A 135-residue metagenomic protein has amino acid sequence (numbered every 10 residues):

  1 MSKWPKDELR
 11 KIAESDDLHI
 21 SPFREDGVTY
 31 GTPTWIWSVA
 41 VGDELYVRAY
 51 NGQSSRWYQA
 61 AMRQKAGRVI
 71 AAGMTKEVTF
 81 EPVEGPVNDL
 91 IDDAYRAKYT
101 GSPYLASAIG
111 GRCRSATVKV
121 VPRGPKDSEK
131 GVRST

Functional and structural regions predicted by a protein language model:
M1-H19, S128-T135: Extreme N-terminal tail/first-helix region
W4, W35-W37, W57: Tryptophan-centered motif/residue detector
D7, P22-V28, P103-A108: Short helix-to-loop capping/linker segments positioned immediately adjacent to catalytic or ligand/cofactor-binding
L9-R10, W37, A108-G110: Short secondary-structure boundary/capping segments
R10, T32-P33, A66-G67: Short, flexible segments with low predicted structural confidence
S15-Y50, T79: Short beta-strand segments
G42-D43, R123-P125: Short loop segments at secondary-structure junctions
N51-R123, G131: Short, structured beta-strand-loop surface elements
